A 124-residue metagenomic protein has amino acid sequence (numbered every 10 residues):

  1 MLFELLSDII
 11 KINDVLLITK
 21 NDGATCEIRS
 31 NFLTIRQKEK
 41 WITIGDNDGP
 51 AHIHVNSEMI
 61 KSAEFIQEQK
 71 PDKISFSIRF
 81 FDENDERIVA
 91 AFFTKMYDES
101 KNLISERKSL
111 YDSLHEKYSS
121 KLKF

Functional and structural regions predicted by a protein language model:
M1-V55, K61-A63, E68, S119-F124: N-terminal recruitment modules of adaptor/scaffold proteins
A63-F124: Acidic, Ser/Thr- and proline-rich intrinsically disordered linker/docking segments of eukaryotic scaffolds
